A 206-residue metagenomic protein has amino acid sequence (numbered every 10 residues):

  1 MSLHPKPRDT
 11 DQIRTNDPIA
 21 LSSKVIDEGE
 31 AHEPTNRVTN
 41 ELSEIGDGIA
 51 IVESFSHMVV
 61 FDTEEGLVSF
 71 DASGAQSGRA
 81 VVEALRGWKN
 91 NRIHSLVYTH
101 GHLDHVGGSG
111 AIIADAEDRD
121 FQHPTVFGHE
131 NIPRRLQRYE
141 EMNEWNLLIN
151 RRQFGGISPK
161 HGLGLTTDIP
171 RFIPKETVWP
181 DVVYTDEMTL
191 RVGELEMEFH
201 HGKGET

Functional and structural regions predicted by a protein language model:
M1-G29: N-terminal non-globular leader segments, chiefly Sec-dependent signal peptides
T35, L42, Q76-G128: Active-site metal-binding motif and surrounding structural segment of the metallo-beta-lactamase
T35-K89: Conserved beta-strand hairpin/beta-sheet module of binuclear metal-dependent hydrolase folds, prominently
S43, V52-S54, V182-V183, K203-T206: A short catalytic or substrate-binding loop motif that flags glycine-/basic-rich loops and adjacent residues that bind
V52, E64, G108-S109, L136-E140: Short, solvent-exposed loop/turn and secondary-structure capping segments
V68-D71, S95-Y98, F199: Short catalytic-loop micro-motif centered on adjacent basic/acidic residues
G101-G107, P133-R135, T206: Active-site environment of divalent metal-dependent phosphoester hydrolases
R134-H201: Metallo-beta-lactamase
